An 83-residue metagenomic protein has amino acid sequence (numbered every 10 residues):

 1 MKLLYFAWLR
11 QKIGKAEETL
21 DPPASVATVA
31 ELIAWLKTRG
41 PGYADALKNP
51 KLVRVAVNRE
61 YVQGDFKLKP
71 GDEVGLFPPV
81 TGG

Functional and structural regions predicted by a protein language model:
M1-G82: Ubiquitin-like/PB1-type beta-grasp interaction modules and other compact soluble beta-rich domains
